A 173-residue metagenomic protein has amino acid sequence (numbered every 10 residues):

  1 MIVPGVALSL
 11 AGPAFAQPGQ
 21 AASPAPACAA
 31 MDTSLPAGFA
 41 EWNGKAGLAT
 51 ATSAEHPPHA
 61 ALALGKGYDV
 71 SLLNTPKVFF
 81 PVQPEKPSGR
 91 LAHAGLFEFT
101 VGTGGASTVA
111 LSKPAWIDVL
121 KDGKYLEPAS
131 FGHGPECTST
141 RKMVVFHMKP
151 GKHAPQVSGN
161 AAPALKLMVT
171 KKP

Functional and structural regions predicted by a protein language model:
I2-S9: Bacterial N-terminal signal peptides
V3, F15-Q17: Long, low-complexity intrinsically disordered regions enriched in Ser/Thr, Asp/Glu, Pro/Gly
A11-P13: N-terminal signal peptide c-region/cleavage motif recognized by signal peptidases
P18-P173: Acidic, Ser/Thr/Pro
